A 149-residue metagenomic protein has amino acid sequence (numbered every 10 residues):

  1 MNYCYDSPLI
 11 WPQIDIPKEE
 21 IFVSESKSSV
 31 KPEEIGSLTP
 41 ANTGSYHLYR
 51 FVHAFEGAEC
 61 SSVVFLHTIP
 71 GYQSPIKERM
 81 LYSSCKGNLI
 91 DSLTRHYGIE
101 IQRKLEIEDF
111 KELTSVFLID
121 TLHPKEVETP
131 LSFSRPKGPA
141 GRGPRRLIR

Functional and structural regions predicted by a protein language model:
M1-V63, H67-R149: Long, low-complexity regulatory segments enriched in Ser/Thr/Pro/Gly and acidic residues
